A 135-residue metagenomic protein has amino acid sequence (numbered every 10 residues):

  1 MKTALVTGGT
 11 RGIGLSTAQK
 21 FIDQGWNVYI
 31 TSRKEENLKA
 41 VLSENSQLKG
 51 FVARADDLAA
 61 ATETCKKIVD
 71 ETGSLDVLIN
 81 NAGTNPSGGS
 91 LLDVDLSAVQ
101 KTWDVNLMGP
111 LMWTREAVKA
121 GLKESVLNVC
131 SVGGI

Functional and structural regions predicted by a protein language model:
T10-R11: Conserved glycine-rich cofactor-binding loop
Q24-A40: Conserved glycine-rich Rossmann-like NAD(P)H-binding loop of the short-chain dehydrogenase/reductase
V52-T64, L96: The beta1-alpha1 cofactor-binding region of Rossmann-like NAD(H)/NADP(H)-dependent oxidoreductases
A82-S87: Conserved NAD(P)H cofactor-binding loop of Rossmann-fold oxidoreductase domains
G89-L91, A98-W103: Substrate-binding pocket helix/loop in short-chain dehydrogenase/reductase
T114-R115: A short, exposed helix-loop element centered on a Lys and neighboring polar residues
S131: Residue(s) in the substrate-gating loop at a strand-loop-helix junction that position the organic substrate next
